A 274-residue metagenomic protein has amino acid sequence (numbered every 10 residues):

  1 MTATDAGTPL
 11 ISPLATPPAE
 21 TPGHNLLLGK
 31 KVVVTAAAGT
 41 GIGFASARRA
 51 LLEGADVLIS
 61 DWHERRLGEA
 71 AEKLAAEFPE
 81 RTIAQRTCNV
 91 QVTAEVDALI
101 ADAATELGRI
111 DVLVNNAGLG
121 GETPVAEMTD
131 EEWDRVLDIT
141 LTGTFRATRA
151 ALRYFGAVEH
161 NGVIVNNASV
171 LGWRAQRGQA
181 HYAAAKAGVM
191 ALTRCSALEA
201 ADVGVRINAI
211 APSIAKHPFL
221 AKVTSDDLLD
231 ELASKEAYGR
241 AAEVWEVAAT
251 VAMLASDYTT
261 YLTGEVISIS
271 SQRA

Functional and structural regions predicted by a protein language model:
A6-P22, G41, R174, S234-K235 (+2 more regions): Short C-terminal tail/terminal secondary-structure segment of NAD(P)H-dependent dehydrogenase/reductase domains
V114, A201-R206, L262-G264: Short, small/polar-rich loop/turn modules that mediate ligand/substrate recognition or access, typified
P124-V125, E132-L137, L220, L228 (+1 more regions): Substrate-binding pocket helix/loop in short-chain dehydrogenase/reductase
T148, A185, T193: Active-site helix of classical SDR
R153, L198-D202, T260: Alpha-helical segment proximal to the catalytic Tyr-Lys
S169: Residue(s) in the substrate-gating loop at a strand-loop-helix junction that position the organic substrate next
R240-I269: C-terminal substrate-recognition "lid" of short-chain dehydrogenase/reductases
